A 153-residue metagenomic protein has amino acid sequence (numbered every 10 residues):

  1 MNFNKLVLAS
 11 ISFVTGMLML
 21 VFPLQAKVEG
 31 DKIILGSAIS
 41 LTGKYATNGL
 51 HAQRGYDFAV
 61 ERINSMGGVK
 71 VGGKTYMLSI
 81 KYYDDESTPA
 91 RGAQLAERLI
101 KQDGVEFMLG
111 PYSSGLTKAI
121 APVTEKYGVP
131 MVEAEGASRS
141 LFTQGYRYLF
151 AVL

Functional and structural regions predicted by a protein language model:
M1-I34: Short, low-complexity disordered leader/linker segments with a strong preference for bacterial N-terminal type II
V28, R54-I80: Signal peptide-proximal N-terminal region of secreted/periplasmic/extracellular or secretory-lumen proteins
D31-I33, Y76, Y148: Envelope-exposed proteins and targeting segments
G36-D57, Y83-A90, Y112-G115: Extracytoplasmic "Venus flytrap"
I39-Y45, A59-G67, I100-D103, L109-Y112: Sec/Tat-exported extracytoplasmic proteins
K81-Y82, E86-E106: Short, well-structured alpha-helical segments in soluble
A90, Q102-L153: Extracytoplasmic ligand/sensor domains, especially the bilobed periplasmic-binding protein
